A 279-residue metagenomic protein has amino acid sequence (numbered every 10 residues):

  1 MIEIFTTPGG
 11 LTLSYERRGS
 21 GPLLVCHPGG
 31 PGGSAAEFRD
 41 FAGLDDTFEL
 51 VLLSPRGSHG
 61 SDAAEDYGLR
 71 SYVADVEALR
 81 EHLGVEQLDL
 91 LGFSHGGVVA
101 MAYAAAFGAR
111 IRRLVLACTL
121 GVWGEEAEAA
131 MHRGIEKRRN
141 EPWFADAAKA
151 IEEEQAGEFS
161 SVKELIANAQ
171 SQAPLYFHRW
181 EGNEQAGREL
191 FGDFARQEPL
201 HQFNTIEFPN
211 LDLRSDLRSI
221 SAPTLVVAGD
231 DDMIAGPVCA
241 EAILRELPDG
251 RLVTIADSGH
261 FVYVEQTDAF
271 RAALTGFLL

Functional and structural regions predicted by a protein language model:
T7-E65: Conserved HGGG/HGGXW glycine-rich cap/lid loop of the alpha/beta-hydrolase fold
V51-H95, A106, A272: Active-site loop/oxyanion-hole signature of alpha/beta-hydrolase fold enzymes
E86-A130: Conserved hydrolase catalytic core segment
V115-E154: Flexible "cap/lid" loop of the alpha/beta hydrolase fold
D146-S215, A222: Alpha/beta-hydrolase
I220, V226-A228: Short beta-strand/loop motif that positions the catalytic acidic residue of the alpha/beta-hydrolase fold
D231-A235: Acidic catalytic loop of the alpha/beta-hydrolase fold
G250-L279: Catalytic active-site module of serine/aspartate enzymes centered on a nucleophile-bearing elbow/loop
